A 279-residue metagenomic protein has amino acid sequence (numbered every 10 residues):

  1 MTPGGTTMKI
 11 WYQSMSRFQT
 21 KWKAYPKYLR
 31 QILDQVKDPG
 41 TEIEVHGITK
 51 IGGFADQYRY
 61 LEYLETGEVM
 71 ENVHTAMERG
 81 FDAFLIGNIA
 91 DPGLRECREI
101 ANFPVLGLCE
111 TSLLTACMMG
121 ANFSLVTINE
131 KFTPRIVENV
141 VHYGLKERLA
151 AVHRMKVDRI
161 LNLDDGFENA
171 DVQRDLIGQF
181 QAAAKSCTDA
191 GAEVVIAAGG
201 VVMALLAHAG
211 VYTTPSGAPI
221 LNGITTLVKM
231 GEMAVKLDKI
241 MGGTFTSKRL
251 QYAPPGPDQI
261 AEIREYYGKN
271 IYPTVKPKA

Functional and structural regions predicted by a protein language model:
T2-L64, K131-A170, G268-K276: N-terminal glycine-rich anion-binding loop in soluble enzyme alpha/beta folds
Q13, A198-A204, L221-F245: C-terminal and late-domain segments of enzyme folds
Y58-T75, R174-Q181: Glycine-rich, highly charged phosphate/nucleotide-binding loops
V73-T115: Glycine/small-residue-rich loop that forms an oxyanion/phosphate-binding "nest" at active or ligand-binding sites
H74-A90, A190-A207: Short acidic, glycine-rich surface-loop motifs adjacent to enzyme active sites
R98-A121, V211-G231: Short, acidic/small-residue loops that bind anionic groups at enzyme active sites
M118-M155, M230, A234-Y272: Short, glycine-/small-residue-rich phosphate/pyrophosphate-handling segment
H142-G200, A207-H208: Active-site rim beta-loop-alpha module in soluble metabolic enzymes
